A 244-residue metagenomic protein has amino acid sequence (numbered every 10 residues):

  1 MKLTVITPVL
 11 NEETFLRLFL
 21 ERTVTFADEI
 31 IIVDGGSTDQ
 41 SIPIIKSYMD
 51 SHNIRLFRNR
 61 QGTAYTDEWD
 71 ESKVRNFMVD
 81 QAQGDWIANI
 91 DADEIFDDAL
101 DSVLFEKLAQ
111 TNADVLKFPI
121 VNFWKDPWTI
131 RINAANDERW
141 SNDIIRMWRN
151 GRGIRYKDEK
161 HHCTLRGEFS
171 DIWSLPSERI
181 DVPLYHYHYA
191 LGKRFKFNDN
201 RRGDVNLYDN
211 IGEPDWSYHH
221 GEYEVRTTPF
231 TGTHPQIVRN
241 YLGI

Functional and structural regions predicted by a protein language model:
K2-T4, E29: Cell-envelope/extracellular polymer assembly enzymes that use nucleotide-activated donors
N11-F26, I32: Short, well-formed alpha-helical segments that are part of the catalytic scaffolds of diverse glycosyltransferases
A27, A82-G84, A92, A113: Short, well-ordered alpha-helix to beta-strand connector turns
E29, N53-R55, P183: Conserved beta-strand segments of alpha/beta enzyme cores
D34-I45, R60-T63, D91: A conserved acidic beta->alpha catalytic loop
K46-K73, F77-Q81: Conserved donor nucleotide-binding strand/loop of the catalytic core
E68-V79, I95-I244: Catalytic-site signature of metal-activated, phosphate-bearing donor transferases, centered on the GT-A/GT-A-like
I87: Short aromatic/hydrophobic "clamp" motif used to bind/position activated sugar donors
